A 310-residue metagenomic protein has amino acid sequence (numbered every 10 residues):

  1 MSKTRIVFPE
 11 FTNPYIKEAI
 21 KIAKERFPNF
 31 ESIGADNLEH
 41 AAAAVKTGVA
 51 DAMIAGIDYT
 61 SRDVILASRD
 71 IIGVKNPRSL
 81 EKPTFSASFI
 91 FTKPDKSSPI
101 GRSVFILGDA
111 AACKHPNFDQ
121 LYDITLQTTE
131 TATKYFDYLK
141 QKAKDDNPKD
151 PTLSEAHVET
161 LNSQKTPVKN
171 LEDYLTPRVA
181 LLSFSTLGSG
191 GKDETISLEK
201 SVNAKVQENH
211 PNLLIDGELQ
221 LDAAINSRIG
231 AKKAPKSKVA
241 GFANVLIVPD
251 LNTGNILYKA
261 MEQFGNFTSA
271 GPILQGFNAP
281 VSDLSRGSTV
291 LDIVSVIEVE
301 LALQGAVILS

Functional and structural regions predicted by a protein language model:
M1-S310: Anion-binding alpha/beta catalytic cores of soluble intermediary-metabolism enzymes, centered on
